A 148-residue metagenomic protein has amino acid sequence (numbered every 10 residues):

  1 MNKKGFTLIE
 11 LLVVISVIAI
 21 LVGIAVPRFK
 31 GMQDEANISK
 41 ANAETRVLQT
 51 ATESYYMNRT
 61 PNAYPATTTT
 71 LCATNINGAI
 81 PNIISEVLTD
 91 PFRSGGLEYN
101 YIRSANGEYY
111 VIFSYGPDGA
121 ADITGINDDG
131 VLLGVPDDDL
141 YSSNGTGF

Functional and structural regions predicted by a protein language model:
N2-K30: N-terminal single-pass transmembrane signal-anchor helix
K3, K40, A105-G107: A generic fold-level signal
I15, N42, Q49: Conserved catalytic core of two-component sensor histidine kinases
R28-R46, R59: Aliphatic-rich helix starts adjacent to a transmembrane/signal segment
T50-E53, M57-Y115: Extracellular/periplasmic head regions of type IV pilus-like filament subunits
A105-F148: Short, surface-exposed interaction loops/tails
